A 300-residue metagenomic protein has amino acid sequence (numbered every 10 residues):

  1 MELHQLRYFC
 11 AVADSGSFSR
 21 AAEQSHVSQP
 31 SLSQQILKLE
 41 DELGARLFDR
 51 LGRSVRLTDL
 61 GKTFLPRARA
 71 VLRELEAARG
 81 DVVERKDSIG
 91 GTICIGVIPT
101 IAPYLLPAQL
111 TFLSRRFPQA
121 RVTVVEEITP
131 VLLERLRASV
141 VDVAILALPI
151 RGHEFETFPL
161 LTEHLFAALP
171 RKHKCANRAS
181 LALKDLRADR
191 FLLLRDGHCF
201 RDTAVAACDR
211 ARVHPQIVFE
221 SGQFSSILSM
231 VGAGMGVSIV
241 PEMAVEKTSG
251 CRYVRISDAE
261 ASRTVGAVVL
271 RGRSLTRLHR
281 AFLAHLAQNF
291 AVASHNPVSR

Functional and structural regions predicted by a protein language model:
C10-S28: Short helix-boundary/capping micro-motifs
E40-D59: A short LG(V/I)-centered, amphipathic sequence patch enriched for acidic residue(s) preceding the LG motif
G90-H153, H214, S221: Central regulatory/effector-binding core of bacterial HTH transcription factors
L105, Y253-N296: A late-sequence structural motif
I128-V141, L146-A147, G197-V254: Hydrophobic hinge/microswitch elements
G152-P159, E163-H164, R178, S225-G272: Beta-alpha-beta core module
F155-D196, A261-R273, A287-A291: Hydrophobic/proline-rich hinge and linker segments of small-molecule sensing/allosteric domains, predominantly
C175-A176, R190-A211, L275-A284, F290-V298: Secondary-structure junction motif
